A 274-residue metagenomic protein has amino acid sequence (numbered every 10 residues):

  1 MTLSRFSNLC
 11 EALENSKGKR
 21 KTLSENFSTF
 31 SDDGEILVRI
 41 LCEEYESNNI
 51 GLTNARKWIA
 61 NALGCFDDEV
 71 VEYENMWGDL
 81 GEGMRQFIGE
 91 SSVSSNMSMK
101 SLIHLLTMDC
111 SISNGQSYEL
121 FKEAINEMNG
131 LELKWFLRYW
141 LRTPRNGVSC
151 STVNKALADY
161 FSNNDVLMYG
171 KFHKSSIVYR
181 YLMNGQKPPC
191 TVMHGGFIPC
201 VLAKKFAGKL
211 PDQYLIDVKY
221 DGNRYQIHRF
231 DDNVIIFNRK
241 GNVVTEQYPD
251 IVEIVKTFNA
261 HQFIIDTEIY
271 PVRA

Functional and structural regions predicted by a protein language model:
M1-A274: N-terminal nucleic-acid-engaging modules of covalent nucleotidyltransferase systems
